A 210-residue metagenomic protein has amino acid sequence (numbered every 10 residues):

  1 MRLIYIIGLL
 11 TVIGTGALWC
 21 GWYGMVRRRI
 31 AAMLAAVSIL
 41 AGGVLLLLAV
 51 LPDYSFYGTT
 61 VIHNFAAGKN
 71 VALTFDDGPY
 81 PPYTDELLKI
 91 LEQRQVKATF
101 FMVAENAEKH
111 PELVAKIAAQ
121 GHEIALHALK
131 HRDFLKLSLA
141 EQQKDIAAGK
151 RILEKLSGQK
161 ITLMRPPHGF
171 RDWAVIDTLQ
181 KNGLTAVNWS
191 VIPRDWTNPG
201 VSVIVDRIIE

Functional and structural regions predicted by a protein language model:
M1-L73, Y80-Q93: N-terminal pre-catalytic segment of deacetylase/amide-hydrolase enzymes
I4-I7, I13, I30, I39 (+10 more regions): Weak global preference for isoleucine
T11, T15, T59-T60, T74 (+6 more regions): Residue-identity detector for threonine
I39-L47, K69-A72, T99-A107, K160-P166 (+1 more regions): Short, mixed-charge, low-aromatic patches
A49-L137, E141-K155: Active-site beta->alpha N-cap acidic-glycine motif
E108, R132-E210: Catalytic domains of cell-wall/extracellular-matrix polysaccharide-remodeling enzymes, centered on de-N-acetylation
